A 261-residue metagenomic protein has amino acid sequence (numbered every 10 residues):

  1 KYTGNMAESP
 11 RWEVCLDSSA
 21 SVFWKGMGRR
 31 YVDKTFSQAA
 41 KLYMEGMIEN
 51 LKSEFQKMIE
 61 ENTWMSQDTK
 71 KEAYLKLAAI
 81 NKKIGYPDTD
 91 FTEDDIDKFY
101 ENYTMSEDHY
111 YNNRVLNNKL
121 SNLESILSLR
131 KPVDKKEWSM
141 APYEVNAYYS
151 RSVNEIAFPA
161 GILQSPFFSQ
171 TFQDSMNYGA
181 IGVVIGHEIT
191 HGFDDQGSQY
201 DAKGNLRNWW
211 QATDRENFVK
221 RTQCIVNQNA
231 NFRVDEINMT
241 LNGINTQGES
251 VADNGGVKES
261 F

Functional and structural regions predicted by a protein language model:
K1-M6, R11: Catalytic nucleotidyl-transfer cores of nucleotide-processing enzymes
S9, E13-L16, A20-F261: Intrinsically disordered, low-complexity linker/terminal regions across diverse proteins
